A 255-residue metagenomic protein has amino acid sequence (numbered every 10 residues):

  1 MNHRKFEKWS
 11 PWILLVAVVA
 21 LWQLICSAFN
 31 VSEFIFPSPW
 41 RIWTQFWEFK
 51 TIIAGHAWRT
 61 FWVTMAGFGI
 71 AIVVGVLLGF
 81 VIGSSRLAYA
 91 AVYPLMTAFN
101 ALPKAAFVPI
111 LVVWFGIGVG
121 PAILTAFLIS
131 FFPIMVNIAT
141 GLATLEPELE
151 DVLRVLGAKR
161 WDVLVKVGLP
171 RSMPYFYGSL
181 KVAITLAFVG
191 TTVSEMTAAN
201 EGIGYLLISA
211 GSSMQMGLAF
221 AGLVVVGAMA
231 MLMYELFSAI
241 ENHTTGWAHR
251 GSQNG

Functional and structural regions predicted by a protein language model:
N2, A28-I72: Periplasmic/extracellular loop-to-transmembrane helix junction in inner-membrane transport proteins
I13, A17-L21, A54, W58 (+5 more regions): Hydrophobic alpha-helical transmembrane segments of multipass integral membrane proteins, especially permease/channel
G55-V63, V113-I134, Y177, L218-L223: Loop-to-helix entry region at the N-terminal start of transmembrane alpha-helices in multi-pass membrane transporters
L77-V112, V136-A143, D151: Cytoplasmic-entry segments and transmembrane alpha-helices of multi-pass inner-membrane transporters
L124-L128, W161-V193, A221, V226 (+1 more regions): Transmembrane alpha-helices
I134-N137, G141-V182, L207: Short cytoplasmic-facing helical segments at TM-TM junctions of multi-pass membrane proteins
G204-E241: Hydrophobic alpha-helical transmembrane segments of polytopic membrane proteins
E241-G255: Short cytosolic juxtamembrane segments of multi-pass membrane proteins
